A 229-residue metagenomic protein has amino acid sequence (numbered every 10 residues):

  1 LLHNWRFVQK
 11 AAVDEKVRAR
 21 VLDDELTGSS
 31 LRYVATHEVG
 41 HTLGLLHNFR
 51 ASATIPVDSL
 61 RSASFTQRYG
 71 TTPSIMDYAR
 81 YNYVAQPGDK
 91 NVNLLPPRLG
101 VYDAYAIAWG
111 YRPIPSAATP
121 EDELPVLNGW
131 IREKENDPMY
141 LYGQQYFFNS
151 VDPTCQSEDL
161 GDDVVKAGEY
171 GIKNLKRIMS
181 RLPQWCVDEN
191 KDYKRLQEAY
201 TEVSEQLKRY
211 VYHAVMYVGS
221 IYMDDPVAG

Functional and structural regions predicted by a protein language model:
L1-T42, G70-T71, Y81-V84: Metzincin-family zinc-dependent endopeptidase catalytic domain
V39-I55: Catalytic Zn2+-binding segment of zinc metalloproteases
S52-G229: Conserved catalytic/binding loops enriched for acidic/polar residues
